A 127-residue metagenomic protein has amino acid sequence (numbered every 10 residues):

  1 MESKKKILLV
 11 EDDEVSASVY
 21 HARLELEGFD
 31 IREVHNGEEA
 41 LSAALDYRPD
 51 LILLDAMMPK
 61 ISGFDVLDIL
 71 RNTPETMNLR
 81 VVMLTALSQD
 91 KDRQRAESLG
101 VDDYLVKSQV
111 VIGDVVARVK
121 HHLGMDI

Functional and structural regions predicted by a protein language model:
M1-K6, G113-I127: Non-catalytic signal-transmission and effector/linker regions of two-component phosphorelay proteins
E11: Conserved acidic carboxylate
E14-R32: Two-component/phosphorelay signaling modules centered on CheY-like receiver
E33-L51: Acidic, metal-coordinating helix/loop segments flanking the phosphotransfer/catalytic sites of two-component signaling
D55, T85: Active-site residues of response regulator receiver
P59, M77, Q89: The feature encodes the CheY-like receiver
